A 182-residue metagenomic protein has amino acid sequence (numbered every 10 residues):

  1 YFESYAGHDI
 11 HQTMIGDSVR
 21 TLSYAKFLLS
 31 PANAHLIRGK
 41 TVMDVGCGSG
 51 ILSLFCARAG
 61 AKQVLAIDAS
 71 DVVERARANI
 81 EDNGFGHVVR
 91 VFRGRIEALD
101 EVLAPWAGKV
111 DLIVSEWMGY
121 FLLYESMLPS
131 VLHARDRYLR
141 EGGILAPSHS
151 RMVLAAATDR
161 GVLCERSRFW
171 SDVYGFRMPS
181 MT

Functional and structural regions predicted by a protein language model:
Y1-V45, G50-T182: Class I SAM-binding transferase module
